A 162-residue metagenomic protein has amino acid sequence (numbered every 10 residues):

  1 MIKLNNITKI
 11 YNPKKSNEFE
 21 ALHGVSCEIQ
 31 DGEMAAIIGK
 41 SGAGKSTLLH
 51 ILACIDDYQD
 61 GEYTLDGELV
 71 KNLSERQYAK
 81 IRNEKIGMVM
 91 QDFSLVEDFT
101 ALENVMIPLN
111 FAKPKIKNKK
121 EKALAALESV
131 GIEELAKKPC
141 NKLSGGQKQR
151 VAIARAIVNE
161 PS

Functional and structural regions predicted by a protein language model:
I38-K40: The feature captures the beta-strand-to-loop junction immediately N-terminal to the Walker
A53: Helix-to-loop junction immediately C-terminal to a conserved catalytic motif
G61-L69: Conserved ABC transporter NBD signature motif
L69, K117-E134: Conserved ABC ATPase "signature" region
F99-I107: Short coil-to-helix segment of the ABC ATPase nucleotide-binding domain corresponding to the Q-loop/switch region
P139-L143, Q147: Conserved ABC ATPase signature
V158-S162: A short, proline-enriched helix->beta-strand linker immediately N-terminal to the Walker B motif in ABC-type P-loop
